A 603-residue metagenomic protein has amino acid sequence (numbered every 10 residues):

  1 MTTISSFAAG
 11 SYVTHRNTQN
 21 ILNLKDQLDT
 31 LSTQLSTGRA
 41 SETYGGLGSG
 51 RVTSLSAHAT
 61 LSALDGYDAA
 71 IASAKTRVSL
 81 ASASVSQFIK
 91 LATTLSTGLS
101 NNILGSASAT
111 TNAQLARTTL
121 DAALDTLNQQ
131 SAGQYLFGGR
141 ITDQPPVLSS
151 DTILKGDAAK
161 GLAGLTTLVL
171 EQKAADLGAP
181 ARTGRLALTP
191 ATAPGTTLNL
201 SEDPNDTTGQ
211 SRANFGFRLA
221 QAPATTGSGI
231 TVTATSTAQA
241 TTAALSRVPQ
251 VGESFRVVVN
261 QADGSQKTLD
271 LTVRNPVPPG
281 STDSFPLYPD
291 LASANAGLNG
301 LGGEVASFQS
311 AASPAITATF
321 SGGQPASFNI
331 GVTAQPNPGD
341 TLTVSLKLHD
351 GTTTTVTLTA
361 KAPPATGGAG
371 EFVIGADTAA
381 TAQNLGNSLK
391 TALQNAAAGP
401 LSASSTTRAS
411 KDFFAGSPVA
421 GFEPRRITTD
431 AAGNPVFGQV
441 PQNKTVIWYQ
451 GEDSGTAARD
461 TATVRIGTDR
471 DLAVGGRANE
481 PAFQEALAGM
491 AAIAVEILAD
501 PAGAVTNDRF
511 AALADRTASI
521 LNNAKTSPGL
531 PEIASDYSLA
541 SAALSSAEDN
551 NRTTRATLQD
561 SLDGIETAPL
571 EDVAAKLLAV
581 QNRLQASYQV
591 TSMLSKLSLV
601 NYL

Functional and structural regions predicted by a protein language model:
M1-T152, Q394, L498-L603: Amphipathic alpha-helical polymerization modules
L28, S32-L35, R140-P223, E253 (+6 more regions): Polar, low-complexity export/assembly segments characteristic of proteins that are secreted or assemble on the cell
A109-T110, G156, A240-T242: Acidic, surface-exposed loops and disordered segments
A224-P249: Autoprocessing Asn-cyclization modules and mimics
A234, V259, Q266-D270, A318: Short linear proline/tyrosine/threonine-rich motifs used for host-factor recruitment and membrane trafficking/assembly
V251-V257: Short coil-to-beta transition motif at edge beta-strands of beta-rich domains
V277-T282, A380-T381: Short, solvent-exposed linear patches
S284-P289: Cysteine-rich micro-motifs
